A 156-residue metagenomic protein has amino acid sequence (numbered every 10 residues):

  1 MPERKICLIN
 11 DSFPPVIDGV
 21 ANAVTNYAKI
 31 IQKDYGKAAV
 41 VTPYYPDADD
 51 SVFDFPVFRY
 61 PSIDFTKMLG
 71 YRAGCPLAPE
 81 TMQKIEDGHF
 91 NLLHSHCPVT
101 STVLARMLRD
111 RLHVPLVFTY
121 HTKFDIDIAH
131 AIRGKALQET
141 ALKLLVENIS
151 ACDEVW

Functional and structural regions predicted by a protein language model:
M1-P61, E86: N-terminal subdomain of nucleotide-sugar transferases
T42, P56-P61, L142-W156: Donor nucleotide-sugar binding/catalytic pocket of nucleotide-sugar-dependent glycosyltransferases
F55-Q83, S95, L137: A short, charged, and often flexible helix/loop element on the N-terminal side of the glycosyltransferase catalytic
I85, H89-N91: Proline-aspartate-enriched helix->loop->beta-strand connector
N91-L92, E154: Short, Asp-centered acidic motifs that coordinate Mg2+ and/or phosphate in catalytic or ligand-binding sites
L92-Y120, F124-D125: An aromatic- and histidine-rich active-site surface loop
P115-V117, D125-E147, W156: Nucleotide-sugar donor phosphate/pyrophosphate-binding loop at the beta->alpha transition of glycosyltransferases
